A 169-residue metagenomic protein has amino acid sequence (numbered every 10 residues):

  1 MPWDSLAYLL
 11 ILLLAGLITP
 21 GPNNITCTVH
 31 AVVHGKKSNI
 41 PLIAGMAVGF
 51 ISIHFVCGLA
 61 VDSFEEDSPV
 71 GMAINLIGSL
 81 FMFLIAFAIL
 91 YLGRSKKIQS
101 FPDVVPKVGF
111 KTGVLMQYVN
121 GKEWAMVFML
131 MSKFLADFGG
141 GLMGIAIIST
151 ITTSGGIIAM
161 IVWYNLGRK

Functional and structural regions predicted by a protein language model:
W3-M72, M129-I148: Juxtamembrane transmembrane-helix termini in multi-pass membrane transport proteins
D4, V105-G109, V119-G121: Juxtamembrane cytosolic amphipathic helices that cap and anchor the N-termini of specific transmembrane helices
A7-L12, L80-F83, K111-L115, I151-T152: Short alpha-helical transmembrane interface motifs in multi-pass membrane proteins
L14, I18, I51-S52, F87 (+2 more regions): Hydrophobic/aromatic residues within the transmembrane alpha-helices of Major Facilitator Superfamily
N23, G49-V61, M82-A86, W124 (+1 more regions): Alpha-helical transmembrane segments and their lipid-water interface positions in multi-pass membrane proteins
D67-K97, T152-K169: Selective transmembrane alpha-helices of multi-pass membrane proteins
R94-V108: Flexible cytoplasmic inter-helical loops of multi-pass small-molecule transporters
V114-V127: Selected transmembrane alpha-helices and immediately adjacent juxtamembrane segments of polytopic inner-membrane
